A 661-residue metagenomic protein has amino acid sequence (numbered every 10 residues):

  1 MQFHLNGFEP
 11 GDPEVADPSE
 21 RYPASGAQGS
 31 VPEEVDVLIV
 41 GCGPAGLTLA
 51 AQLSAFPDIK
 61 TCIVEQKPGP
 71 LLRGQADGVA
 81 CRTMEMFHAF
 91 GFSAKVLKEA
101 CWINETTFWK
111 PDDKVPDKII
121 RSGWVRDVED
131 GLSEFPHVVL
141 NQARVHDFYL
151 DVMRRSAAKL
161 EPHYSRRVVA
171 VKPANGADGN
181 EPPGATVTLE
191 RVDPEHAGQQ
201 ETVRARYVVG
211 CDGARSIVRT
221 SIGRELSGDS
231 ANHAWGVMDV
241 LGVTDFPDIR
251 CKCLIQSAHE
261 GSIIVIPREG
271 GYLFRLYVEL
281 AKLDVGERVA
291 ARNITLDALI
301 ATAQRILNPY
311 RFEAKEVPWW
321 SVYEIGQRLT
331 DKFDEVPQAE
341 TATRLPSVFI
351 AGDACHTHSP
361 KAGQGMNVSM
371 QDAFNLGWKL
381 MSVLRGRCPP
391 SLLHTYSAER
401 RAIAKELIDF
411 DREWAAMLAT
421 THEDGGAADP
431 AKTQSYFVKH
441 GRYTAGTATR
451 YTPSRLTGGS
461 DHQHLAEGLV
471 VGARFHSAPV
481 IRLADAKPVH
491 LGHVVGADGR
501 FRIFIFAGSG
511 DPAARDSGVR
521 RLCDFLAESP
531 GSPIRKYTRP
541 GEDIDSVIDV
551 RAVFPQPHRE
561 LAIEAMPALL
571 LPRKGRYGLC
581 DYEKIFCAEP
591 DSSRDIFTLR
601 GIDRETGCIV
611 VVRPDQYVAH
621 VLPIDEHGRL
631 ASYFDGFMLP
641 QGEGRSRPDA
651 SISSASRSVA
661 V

Functional and structural regions predicted by a protein language model:
M1-V37, Q52-I59, D178-P182, T343: Extreme N-terminal leader/targeting segments of oxidoreductases
Q2-P18, Q28-G29, Q338-T341, M381-P540 (+6 more regions): C-terminal helical "tail/cap" subdomain of flavin- and related membrane-associated enzymes
H4-L5, E9, L72-R155, K159 (+5 more regions): Active-site-adjacent segment of FAD-dependent monooxygenases/related oxidoreductases
E33-V35, E195-Y207, C211, R344: Core beta-strand elements of the Rossmann-like FAD/NAD(P) dinucleotide-binding domain in flavoenzyme oxidoreductases
C42-A50, Y149, G210, V317 (+6 more regions): Conserved mid-domain beta->alpha element of the FAD-binding
A51-D77: Glycine-rich FAD pyrophosphate-binding loop
D151, R155, D193-E195, Y207-G326: Conserved FAD-binding catalytic core of PHBH/FMO-like flavoproteins
Y164-A185: A conserved short coil-to-beta-strand element within the FAD-binding core of flavoproteins
